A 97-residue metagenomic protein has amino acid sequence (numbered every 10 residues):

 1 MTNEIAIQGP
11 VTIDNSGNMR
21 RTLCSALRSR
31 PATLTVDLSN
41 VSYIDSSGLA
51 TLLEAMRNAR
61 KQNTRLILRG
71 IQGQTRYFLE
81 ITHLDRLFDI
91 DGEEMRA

Functional and structural regions predicted by a protein language model:
M1-Y43, E54-A97: STAS-like cytosolic regulatory interaction modules
